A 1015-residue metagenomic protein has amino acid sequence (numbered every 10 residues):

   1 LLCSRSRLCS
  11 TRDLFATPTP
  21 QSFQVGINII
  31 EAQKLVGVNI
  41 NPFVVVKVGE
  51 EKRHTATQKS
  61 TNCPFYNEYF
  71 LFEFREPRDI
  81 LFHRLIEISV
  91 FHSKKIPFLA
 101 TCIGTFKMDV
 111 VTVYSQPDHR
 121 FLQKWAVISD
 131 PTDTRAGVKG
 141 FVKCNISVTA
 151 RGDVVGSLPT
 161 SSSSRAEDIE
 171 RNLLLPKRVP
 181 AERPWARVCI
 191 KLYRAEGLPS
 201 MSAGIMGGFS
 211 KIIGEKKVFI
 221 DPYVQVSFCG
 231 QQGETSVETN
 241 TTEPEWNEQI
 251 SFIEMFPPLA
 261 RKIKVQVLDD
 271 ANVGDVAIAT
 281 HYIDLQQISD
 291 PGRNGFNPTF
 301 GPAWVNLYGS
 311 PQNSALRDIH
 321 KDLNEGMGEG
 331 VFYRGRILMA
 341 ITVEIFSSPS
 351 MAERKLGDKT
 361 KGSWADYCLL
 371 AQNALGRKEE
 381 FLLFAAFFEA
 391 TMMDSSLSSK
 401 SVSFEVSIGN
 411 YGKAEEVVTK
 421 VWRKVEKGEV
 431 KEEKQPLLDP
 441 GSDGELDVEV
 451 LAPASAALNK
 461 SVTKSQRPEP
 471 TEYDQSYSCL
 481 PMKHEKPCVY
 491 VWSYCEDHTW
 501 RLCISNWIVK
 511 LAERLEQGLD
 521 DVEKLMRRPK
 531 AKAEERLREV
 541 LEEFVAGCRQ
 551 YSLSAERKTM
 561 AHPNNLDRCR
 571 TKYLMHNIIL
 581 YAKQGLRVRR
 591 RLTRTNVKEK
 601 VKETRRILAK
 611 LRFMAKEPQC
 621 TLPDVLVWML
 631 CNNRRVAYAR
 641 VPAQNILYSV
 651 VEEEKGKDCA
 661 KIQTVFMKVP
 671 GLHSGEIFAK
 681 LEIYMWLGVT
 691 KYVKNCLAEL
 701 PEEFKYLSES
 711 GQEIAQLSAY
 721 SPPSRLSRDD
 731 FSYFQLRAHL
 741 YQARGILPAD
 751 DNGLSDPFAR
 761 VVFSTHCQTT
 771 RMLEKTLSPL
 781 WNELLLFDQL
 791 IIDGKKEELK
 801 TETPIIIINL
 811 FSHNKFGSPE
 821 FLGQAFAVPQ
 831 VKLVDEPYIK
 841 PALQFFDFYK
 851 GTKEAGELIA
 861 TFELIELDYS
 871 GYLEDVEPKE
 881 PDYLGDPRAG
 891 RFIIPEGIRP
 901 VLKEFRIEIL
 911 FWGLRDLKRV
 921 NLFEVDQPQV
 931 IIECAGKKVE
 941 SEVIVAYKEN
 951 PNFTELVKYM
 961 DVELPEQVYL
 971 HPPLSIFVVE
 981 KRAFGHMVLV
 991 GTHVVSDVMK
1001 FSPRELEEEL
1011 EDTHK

Functional and structural regions predicted by a protein language model:
L1-S4, S10-F15, I40-F43, A56-S60 (+19 more regions): C2 and C2-like phospholipid-binding beta-sandwich domains
L8-C9, A738: Phox homology (PX) phosphoinositide-binding domain
F15-V25, V48-E50, R178-C189, Q225-G230 (+5 more regions): Disordered, polybasic Ser/Thr-rich segments at the N-terminal boundary of pleckstrin homology
I27-I29, I190-L192, A385-F387, A738-L740 (+1 more regions): A short, amphipathic beta-strand motif
K34-L35: Short, surface-exposed ligand-recognition loops at beta-strand->loop->(often short) alpha-helix junctions that present
D751-N752, N921-F923: Extracytoplasmic Gram-positive cell-surface binding/anchoring modules and repeats
